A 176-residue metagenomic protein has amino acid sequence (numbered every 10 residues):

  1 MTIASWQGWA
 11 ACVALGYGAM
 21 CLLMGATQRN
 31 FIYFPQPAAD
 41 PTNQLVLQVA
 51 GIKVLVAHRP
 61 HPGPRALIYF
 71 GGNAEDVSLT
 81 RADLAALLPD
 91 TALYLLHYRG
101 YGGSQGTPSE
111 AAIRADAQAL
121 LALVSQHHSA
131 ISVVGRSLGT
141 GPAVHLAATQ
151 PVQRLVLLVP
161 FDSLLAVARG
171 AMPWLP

Functional and structural regions predicted by a protein language model:
M1-W9: Feature marks short, highly hydrophobic, charge-poor N-terminal signal-anchor/signal peptide-like helices that anchor
W9-Q48: An N-terminal hydrophobic leader/cap segment in hydrolases
P41, D90, H128-A130, V152: A generic structural signal for alpha->beta connector loops
V49-K53: Glycine-centered tight beta-turn/hairpin loop motif at sheet-sheet or coil-to-beta transitions
V54-L123, H127, G141: Membrane-embedded segments
R65-A66, A130-S132, R154: Structural motif
H127-S137: Alpha/beta-hydrolase fold nucleophile elbow
T140-P176: Hydrolase active-site cap/lid region
